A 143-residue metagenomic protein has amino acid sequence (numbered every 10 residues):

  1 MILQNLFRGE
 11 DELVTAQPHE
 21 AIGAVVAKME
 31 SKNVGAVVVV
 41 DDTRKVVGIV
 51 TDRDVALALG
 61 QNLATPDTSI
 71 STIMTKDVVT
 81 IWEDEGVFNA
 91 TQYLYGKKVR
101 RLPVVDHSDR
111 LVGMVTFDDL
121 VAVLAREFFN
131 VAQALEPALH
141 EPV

Functional and structural regions predicted by a protein language model:
M1-E12, T51-W82, G86-Y95, T116-V143: Tandem CBS (Bateman) regulatory domains
Q4-D11, E20-G23, V38-V46: Short charge-dense sequence patches
E12-T15, K45-V46, T80, R110: Short, flexible active-site loop motifs that bind/organize anionic cofactors or intermediates
T15-N33, V40, T80-K98, V105 (+1 more regions): The conserved cystathionine-beta-synthase
M29-K32, V37-R53, L94, L102-D118: A glycine-centered beta-loop-beta connector
